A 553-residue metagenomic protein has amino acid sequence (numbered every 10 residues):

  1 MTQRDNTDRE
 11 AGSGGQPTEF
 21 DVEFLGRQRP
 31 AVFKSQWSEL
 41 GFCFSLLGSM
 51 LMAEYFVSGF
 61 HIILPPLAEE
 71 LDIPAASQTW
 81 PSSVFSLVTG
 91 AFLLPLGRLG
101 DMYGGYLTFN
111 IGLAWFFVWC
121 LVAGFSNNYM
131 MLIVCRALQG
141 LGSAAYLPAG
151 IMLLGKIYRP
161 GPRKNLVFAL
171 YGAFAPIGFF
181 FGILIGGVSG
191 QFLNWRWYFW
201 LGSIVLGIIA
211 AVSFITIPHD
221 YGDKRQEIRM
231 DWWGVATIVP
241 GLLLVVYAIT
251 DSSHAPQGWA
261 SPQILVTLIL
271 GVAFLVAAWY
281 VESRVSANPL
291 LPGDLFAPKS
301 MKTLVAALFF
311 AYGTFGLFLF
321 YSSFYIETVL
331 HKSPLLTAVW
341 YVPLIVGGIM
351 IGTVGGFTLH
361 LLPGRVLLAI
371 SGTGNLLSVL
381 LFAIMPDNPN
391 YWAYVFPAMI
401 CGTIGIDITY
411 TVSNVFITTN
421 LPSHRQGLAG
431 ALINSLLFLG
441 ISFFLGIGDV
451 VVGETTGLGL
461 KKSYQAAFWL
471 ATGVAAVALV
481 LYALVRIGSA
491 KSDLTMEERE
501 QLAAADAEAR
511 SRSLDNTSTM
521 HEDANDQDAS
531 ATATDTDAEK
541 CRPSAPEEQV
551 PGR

Functional and structural regions predicted by a protein language model:
M1-Y55, E69: Cytosolic juxtamembrane N-terminal segment immediately preceding the first transmembrane helix of multi-pass
S38-S83, A91-L93, Y146-L147, I151 (+2 more regions): Extracytoplasmic
S45-L46, Y55, F60-L64, D72 (+3 more regions): Transmembrane core module of solute transporters
S83-R98, L147-I151, V342-G355: Central cavity-lining transmembrane alpha-helices of secondary-active solute carriers, predominantly the Major
F92-G105, G190, M350-R365: Helix-to-loop junctions at the C-terminal end of transmembrane segments in multipass secondary transporters
P95, L99-W233: Helix-loop-helix hairpins in multi-pass membrane proteins, especially solute transporters
L193-A306: Hydrophobic transmembrane-helix bundles of small-molecule transporters
N420-G457: A late C-terminal transmembrane helix in Major Facilitator Superfamily
